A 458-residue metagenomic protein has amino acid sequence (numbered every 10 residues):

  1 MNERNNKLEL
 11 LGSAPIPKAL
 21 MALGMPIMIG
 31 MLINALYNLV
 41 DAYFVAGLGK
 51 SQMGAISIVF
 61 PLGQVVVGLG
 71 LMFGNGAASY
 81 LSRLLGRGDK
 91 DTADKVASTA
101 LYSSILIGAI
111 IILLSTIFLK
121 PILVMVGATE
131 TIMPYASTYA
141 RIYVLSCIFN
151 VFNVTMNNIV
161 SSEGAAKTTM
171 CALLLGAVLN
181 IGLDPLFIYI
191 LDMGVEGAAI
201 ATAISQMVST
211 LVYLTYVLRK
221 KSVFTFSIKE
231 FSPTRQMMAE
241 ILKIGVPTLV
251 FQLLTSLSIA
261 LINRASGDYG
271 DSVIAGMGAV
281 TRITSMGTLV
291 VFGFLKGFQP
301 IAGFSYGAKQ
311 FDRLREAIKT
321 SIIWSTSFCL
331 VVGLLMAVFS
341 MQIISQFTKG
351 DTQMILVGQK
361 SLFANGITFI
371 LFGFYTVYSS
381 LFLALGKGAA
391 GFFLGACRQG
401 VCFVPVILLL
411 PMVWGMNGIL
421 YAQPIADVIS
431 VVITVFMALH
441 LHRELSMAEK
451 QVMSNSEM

Functional and structural regions predicted by a protein language model:
M1-G24, L81-I148, I190-V246, A302-T368 (+1 more regions): Short alpha-helical transmembrane segments in multi-pass integral membrane proteins
A22-D41, I142, N153, G176 (+4 more regions): Transmembrane helical elements of multi-pass membrane transporters/channels
M25, I29, V59-L62, Y102 (+13 more regions): Hydrophobic residues within alpha-helical transmembrane segments of multi-pass solute transporters/permease subunits
L32, L36-G54, L123-E130, L186-M193 (+4 more regions): Helix-terminus/linker motif at the lipid-water interface of multi-pass membrane proteins
V45-Q64, E130-Y135, V195-A198, M237-I244 (+5 more regions): Interfacial/gating helices of multi-pass transporter permease domains
M53-L113, N150-T169, G276-S340, F372-L394: Small-residue-rich hydrophobic transmembrane alpha-helices
V65-G68, N180-D184, T210-L214, M286-L289 (+3 more regions): Hydrophobic transmembrane alpha-helices of multi-pass small-molecule transporters
G74, Y143-S161, T169-A177, A198-L211 (+4 more regions): Short runs within selected transmembrane alpha-helices of multi-pass transporters and secretion channels
